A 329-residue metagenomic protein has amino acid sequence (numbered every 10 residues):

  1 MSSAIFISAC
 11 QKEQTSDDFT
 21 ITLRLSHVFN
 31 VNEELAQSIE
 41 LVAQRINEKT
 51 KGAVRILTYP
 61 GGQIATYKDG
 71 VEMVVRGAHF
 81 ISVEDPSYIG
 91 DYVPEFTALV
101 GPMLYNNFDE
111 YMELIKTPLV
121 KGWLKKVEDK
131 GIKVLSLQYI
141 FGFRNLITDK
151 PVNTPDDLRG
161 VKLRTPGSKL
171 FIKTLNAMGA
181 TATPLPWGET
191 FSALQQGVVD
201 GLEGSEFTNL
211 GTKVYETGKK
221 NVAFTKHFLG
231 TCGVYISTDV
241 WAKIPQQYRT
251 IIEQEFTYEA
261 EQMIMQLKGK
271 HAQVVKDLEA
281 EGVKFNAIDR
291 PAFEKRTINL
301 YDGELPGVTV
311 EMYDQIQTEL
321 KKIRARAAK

Functional and structural regions predicted by a protein language model:
M1-I5: Bacterial N-terminal signal peptides
C10-D109, L119, V127-K329: N-terminal secretory/targeting leader peptides
Y111, I115: Active-site-adjacent segment of FAD-dependent monooxygenases/related oxidoreductases
G122: Alpha-helical scaffold segments in soluble metabolic enzymes
